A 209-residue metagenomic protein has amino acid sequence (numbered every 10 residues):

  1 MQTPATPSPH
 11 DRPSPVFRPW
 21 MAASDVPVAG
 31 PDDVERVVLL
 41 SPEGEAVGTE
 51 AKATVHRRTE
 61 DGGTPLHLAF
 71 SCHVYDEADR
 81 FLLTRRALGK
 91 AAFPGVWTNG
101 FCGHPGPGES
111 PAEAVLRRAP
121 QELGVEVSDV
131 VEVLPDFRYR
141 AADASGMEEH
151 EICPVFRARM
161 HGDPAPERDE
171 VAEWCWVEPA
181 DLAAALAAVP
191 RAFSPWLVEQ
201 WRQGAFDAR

Functional and structural regions predicted by a protein language model:
Q2-A22, G95, F101, D136-R209: Nudix hydrolase/Nudix homology domain
W20-S71, Y75-E77: Acidic, metal-coordinating catalytic segment for phosphate/diphosphate chemistry, firing primarily on the Nudix
E35, L68-F70, F101, E132 (+1 more regions): Residues that flank catalytic or metal-binding motifs in active/ligand-binding sites
T54, G89-K90, E173: Short, surface-exposed beta-strand-loop junctions and turns on beta-sheet-rich folds
T64-F101: A glycine-rich, hydrophobic loop/mini-helix early in the fold
L82-L83, G100-L134: The catalytic Nudix box helix
L88-K90, H104, F137-Y139: Short, catalytically relevant binding-site loops at active-site mouths
